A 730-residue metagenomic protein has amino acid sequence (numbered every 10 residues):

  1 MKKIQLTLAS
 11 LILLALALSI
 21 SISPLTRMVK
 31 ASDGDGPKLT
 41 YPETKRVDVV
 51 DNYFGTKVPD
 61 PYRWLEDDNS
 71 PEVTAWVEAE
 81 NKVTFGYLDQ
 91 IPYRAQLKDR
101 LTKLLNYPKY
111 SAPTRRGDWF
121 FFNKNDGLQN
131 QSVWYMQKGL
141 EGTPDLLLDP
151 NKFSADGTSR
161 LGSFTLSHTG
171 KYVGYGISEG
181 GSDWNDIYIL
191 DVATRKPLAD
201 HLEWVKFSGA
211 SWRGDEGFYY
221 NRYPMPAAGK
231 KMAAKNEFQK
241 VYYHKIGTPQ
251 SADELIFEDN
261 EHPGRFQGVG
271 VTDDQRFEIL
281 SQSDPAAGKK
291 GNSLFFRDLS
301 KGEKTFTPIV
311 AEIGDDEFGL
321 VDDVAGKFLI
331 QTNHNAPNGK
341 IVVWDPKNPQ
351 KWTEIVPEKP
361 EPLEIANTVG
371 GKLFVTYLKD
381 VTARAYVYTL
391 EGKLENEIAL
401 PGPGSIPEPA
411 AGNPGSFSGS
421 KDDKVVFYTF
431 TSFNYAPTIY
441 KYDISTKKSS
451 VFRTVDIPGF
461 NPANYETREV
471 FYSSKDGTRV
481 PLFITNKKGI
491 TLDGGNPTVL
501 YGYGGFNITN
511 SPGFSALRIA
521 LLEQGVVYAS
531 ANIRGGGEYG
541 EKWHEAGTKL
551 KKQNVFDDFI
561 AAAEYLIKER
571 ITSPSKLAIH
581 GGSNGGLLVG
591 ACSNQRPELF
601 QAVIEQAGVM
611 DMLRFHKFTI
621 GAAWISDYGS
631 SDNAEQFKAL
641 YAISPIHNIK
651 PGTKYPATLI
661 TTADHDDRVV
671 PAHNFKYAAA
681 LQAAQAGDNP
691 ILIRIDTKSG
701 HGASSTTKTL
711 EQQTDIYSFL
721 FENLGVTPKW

Functional and structural regions predicted by a protein language model:
A9-S23: Bacterial N-terminal signal peptides
P71-T165, G176, R265-D323, E354 (+6 more regions): Non-catalytic accessory segments flanking enzyme active sites
F120, G170-V173, F218-Y219, E278 (+3 more regions): Hydrophobic beta-strand positions that form the internal "hydrophobic ladder" of WD40/Gbeta-like beta-propeller blades
N125-S132, S154-T158, I177-D186, H201-K206 (+7 more regions): A flexible loop/linker signature enriched in serine peptidases of the S9 family
Y135-K138, Y188-V192, K235-G247, S293-L299 (+2 more regions): Beta-propeller blade signature
N151-S167, Y175-S182, A193-A199, T429 (+7 more regions): Cap/lid segment of the alpha/beta-hydrolase catalytic domain
D259-K340, W344-K351, V356-K359, K372 (+2 more regions): Long hydrophobic segments that form regular secondary structure
S530-W730: Active-site-proximal cap/loop segments of hydrolase catalytic domains
